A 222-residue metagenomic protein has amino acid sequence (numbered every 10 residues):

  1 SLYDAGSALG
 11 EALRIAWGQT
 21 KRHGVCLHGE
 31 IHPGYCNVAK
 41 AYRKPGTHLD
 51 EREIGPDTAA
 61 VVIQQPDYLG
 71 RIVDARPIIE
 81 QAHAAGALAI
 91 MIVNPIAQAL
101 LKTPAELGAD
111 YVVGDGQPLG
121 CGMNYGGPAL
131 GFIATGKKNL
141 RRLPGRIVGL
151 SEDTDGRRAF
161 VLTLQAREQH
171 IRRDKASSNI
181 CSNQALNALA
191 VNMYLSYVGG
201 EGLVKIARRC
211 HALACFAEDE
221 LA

Functional and structural regions predicted by a protein language model:
S1-Y3: N-terminal export/assembly segments and adjacent metallocofactor-ligating motifs of anaerobic energy-metabolism
A5-A8, N183: Secondary-structure capping and boundary motifs in well-ordered enzyme cores
S7-R157: Conserved PLP-enzyme active-site core in the AAT-like
L119-A222: Active-site C-terminal subdomain of aminotransferase-like
